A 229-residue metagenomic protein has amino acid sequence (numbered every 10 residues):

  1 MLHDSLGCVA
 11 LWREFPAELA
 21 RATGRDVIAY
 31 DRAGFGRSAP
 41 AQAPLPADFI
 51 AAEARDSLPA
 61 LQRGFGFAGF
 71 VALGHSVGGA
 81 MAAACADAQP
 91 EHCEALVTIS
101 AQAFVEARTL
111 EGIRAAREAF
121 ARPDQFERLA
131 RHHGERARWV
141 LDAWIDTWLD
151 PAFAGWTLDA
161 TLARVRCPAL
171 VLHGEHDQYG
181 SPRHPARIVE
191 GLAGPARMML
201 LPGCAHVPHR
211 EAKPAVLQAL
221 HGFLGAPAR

Functional and structural regions predicted by a protein language model:
D4-E14, V27: Serine-hydrolase catalytic-loop signature spanning alpha/beta hydrolases and amidase-signature enzymes
T23-F70: Active-site loop/oxyanion-hole signature of alpha/beta-hydrolase fold enzymes
A80-A88, H92-Q125: Flexible "cap/lid" loop of the alpha/beta hydrolase fold
V165, V171-H173: Short beta-strand/loop motif that positions the catalytic acidic residue of the alpha/beta-hydrolase fold
C167, S181-E190: Short alpha-helix in the alpha/beta-hydrolase fold that links the catalytic acid
H176-G180: Acidic catalytic loop of the alpha/beta-hydrolase fold
E190-H206: Catalytic histidine neighborhood in serine/cysteine hydrolases with alpha/beta-hydrolase-type architecture
C204-L217: Catalytic histidine-centered segment of alpha/beta-hydrolase-like enzymes
